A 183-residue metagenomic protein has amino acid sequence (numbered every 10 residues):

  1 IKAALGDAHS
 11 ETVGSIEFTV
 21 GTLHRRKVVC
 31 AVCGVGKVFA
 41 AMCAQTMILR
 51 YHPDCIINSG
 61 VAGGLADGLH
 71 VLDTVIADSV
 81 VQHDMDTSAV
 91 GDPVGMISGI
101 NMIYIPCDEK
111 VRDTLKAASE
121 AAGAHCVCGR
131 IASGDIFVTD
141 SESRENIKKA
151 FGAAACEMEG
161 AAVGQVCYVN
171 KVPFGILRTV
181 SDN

Functional and structural regions predicted by a protein language model:
I1-Y51: N-terminal short beta-loop-beta anion/metal-coordinating cradle
V28-G34, C128-A132, L177: Active-site-proximal beta-strand elements of phosphoester/diester hydrolases
V35, S79-Q82, T179-D182: Short, acidic/turn-prone active-site loops that include or flank metal/cofactor- and phosphate-binding residues
T46-R50, G68-L69, Q165-P173: Alpha-helix C-terminal capping segments
H52-I57: Proline-aspartate-enriched helix->loop->beta-strand connector
L65-F151: Mid-sequence, gly/pro-rich, charge-dense loop/helix-turn segments that line enzyme active sites
F137-N183: A C-terminal functional module that forms or caps the active site or interfaces directly with catalytic machinery
